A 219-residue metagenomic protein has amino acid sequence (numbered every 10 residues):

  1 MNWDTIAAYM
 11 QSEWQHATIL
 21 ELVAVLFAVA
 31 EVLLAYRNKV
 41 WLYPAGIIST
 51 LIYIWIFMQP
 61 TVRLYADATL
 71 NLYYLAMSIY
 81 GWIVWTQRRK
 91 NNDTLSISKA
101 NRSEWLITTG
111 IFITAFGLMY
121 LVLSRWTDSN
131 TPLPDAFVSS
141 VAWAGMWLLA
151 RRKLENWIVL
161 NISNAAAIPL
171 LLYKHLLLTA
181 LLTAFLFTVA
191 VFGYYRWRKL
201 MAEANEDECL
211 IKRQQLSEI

Functional and structural regions predicted by a protein language model:
M1-V40, I48, W55, T86-K90 (+1 more regions): Polytopic alpha-helical membrane-helix bundles and their juxtamembrane interface segments in multi-pass membrane
G46-S96: Hydrophobic/aromatic-rich structural module bridging two neighboring secondary-structure elements via a short loop
